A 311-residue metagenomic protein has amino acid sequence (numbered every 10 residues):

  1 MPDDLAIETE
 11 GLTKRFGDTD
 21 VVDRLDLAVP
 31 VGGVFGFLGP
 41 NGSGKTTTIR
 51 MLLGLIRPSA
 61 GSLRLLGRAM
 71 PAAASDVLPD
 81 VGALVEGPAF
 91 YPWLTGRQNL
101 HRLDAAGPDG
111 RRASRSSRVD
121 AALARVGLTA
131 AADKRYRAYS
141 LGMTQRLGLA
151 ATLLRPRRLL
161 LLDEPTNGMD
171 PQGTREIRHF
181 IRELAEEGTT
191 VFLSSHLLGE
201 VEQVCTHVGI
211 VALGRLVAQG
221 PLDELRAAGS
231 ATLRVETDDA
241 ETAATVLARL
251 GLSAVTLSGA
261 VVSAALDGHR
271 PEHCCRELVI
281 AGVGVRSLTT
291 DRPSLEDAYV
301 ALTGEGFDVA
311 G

Functional and structural regions predicted by a protein language model:
D3, G229: Exposed loop/turn and edge beta-strand positions of beta-sandwich/beta-sheet ligand-binding modules
D4-A212, A218: ABC transporter nucleotide-binding domains
L100, V119, L222, A244 (+1 more regions): Generic structural marker for isolated residues within well-ordered, non-membrane alpha-helices of soluble domains
D109-G110, L128, L252, V283 (+1 more regions): Helix N-cap/coil-helix junction residues
D223-A227: Short acidic-hydrophobic catalytic motif
S230-L302: Short, charged/small-residue-rich alpha-helical element at the C-terminal edge of ABC transporter nucleotide-binding
F307-G311: Short, charged, intrinsically disordered terminal tails
